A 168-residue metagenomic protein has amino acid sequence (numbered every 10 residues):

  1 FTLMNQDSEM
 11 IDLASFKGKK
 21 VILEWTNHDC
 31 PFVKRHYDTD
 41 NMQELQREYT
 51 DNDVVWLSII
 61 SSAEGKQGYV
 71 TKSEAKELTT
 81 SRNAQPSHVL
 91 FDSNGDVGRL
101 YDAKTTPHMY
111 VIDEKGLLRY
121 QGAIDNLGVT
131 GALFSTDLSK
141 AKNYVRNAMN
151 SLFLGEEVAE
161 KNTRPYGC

Functional and structural regions predicted by a protein language model:
F1-V21: A short beta-strand-turn-helix
A14-K34, M149: Short active-site neighborhood of thiol/selenol oxidoreductases, capturing the structured segment around
L23-E24, V55-I60, H88-F91, V111: Structural recognition of the beta-strand scaffold that forms the well-ordered cores of secreted hydrolase catalytic
N27-D38, E64, M109, G167-C168: Short, thiol/selenol-centered motifs that function as redox-active sites or metal-ligating centers
K34-R82, S93-L100: Structural microenvironment flanking redox-active thiols in thiol-disulfide oxidoreductases
K76-D113, L118-R119: Short, internal strand/loop/helix patches that form the active-site neighborhood or redox-interaction surface
D113-C168: Thiol-/selenol-based redox modules, centered on thioredoxin-like and closely related oxidoreductase domains
